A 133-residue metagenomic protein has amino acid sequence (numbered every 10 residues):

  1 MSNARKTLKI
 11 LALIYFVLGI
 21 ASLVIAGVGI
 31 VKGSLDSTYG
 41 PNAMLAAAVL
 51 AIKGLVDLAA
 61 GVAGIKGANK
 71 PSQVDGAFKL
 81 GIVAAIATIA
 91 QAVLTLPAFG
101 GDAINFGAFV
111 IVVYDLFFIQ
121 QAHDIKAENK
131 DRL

Functional and structural regions predicted by a protein language model:
M1-V31, S37-N42, D124-E128, R132-L133: Cytosolic juxtamembrane helix and N-cap/initiation of the first transmembrane helix
I14-S22, L50-K53, L80-Q91: Alpha-helical transmembrane segments of multi-pass membrane proteins
A21-G27, K66-S72, V93: Cationic, hydrophobic amphipathic alpha-helical membrane-interacting segments
G27-L35, V93-G100: Juxtamembrane "helix-exit" motif on the non-cytosolic side of transmembrane helices
Y39-V56: A loop-to-helix transmembrane entry motif
K53-N69, F109-K126: Membrane-cytosol interface at the C-terminal ends of transmembrane alpha helices in small multi-pass membrane proteins
V56-T88: Loop-to-transmembrane helix junctions at the membrane interface
A87-G107: Membrane-helix boundary connector in multi-pass membrane proteins
